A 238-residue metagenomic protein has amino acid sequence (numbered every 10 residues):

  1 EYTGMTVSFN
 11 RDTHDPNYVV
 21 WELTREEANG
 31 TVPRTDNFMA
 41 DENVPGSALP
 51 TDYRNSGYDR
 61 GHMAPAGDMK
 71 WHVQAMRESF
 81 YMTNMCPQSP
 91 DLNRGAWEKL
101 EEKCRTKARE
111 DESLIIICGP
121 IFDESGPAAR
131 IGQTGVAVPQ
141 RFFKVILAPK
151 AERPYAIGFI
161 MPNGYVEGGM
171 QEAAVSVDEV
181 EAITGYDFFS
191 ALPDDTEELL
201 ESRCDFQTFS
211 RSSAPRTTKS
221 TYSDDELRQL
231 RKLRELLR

Functional and structural regions predicted by a protein language model:
E1-R238: Domain-level detector for secreted/extracellular nuclease and nuclease-toxin modules, and for the ENPP-like C-terminal
